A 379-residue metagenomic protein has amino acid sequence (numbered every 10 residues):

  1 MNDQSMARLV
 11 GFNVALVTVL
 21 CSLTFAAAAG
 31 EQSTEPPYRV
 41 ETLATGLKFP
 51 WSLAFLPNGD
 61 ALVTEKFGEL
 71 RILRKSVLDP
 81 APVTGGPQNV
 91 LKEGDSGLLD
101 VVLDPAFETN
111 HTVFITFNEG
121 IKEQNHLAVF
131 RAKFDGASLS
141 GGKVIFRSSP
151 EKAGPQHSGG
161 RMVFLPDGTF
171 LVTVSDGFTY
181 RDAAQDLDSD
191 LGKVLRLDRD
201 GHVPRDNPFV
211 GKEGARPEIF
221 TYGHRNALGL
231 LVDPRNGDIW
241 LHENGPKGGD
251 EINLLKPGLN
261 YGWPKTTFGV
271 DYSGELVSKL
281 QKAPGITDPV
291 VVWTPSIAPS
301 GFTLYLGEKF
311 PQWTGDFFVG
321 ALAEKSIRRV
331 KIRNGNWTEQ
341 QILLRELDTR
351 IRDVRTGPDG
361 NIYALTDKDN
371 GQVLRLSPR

Functional and structural regions predicted by a protein language model:
M1-L9: N-terminal secretory signal peptides that target proteins for export/translocation
G11-T24: Bacterial N-terminal signal peptides
A27-Y180, G229-V232, G237-L241, G245 (+2 more regions): Acidic, Gly/Ser/Thr-rich repeat motifs that build Ca2+-stabilized beta-propeller blades
A81-S96, G142-H157, R199-F220, P264-T294: Surface-exposed loop and turn segments in beta-propeller and other repeat-based domains that flank or scaffold
L127-G136, L187-R199, L255: Beta-propeller blade signature
V172-D190, G249-E251: Short, conserved, GDST-rich strand-edge loop motifs in beta-rich repeat architectures
S189-L195, N207-R235: Loop-centered beta-sheet repeat module
W337-P358: Conserved blade-ending motifs and adjacent loop-strand segments that build the rim/top face of beta-propeller domains
